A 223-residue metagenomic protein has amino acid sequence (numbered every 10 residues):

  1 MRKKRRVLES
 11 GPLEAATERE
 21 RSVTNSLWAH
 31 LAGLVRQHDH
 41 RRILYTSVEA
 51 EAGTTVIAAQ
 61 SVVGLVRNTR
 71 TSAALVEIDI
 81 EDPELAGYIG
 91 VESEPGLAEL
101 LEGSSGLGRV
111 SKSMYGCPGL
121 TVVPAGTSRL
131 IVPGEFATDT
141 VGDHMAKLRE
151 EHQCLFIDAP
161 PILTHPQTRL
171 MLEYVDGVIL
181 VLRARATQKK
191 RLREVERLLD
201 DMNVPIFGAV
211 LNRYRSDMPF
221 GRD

Functional and structural regions predicted by a protein language model:
M1-G11, G126, V210-P219: Beta-strand-loop-alpha "switch" segments that mediate conformational coupling across diverse proteins
R5-N25, A29-H30, L34-R41, T46-A52 (+3 more regions): P-loop/Walker-type NTP enzyme "switch/lid" segment
I57: Hydrophobic positions on the alpha1 helix immediately C-terminal to the Walker A/P-loop
Q60, G64, G87-Y88: Active-site signature of alpha/beta-hydrolase-fold catalytic machinery across serine- and Asp/Cys-nucleophile hydrolases
G64-N68, E173-Y174: Alpha-helix C-terminal capping segments
R67-T71, F207: Structural alpha-beta junctions
G134-D223: Conserved catalytic-core segment of NTP-binding enzymes
